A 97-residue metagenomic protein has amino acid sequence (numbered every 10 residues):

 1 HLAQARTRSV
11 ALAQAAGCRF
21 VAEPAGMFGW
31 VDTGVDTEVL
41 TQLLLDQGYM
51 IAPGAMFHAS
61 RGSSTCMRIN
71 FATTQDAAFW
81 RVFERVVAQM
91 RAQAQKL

Functional and structural regions predicted by a protein language model:
H1-L97: PLP-dependent class I/II
